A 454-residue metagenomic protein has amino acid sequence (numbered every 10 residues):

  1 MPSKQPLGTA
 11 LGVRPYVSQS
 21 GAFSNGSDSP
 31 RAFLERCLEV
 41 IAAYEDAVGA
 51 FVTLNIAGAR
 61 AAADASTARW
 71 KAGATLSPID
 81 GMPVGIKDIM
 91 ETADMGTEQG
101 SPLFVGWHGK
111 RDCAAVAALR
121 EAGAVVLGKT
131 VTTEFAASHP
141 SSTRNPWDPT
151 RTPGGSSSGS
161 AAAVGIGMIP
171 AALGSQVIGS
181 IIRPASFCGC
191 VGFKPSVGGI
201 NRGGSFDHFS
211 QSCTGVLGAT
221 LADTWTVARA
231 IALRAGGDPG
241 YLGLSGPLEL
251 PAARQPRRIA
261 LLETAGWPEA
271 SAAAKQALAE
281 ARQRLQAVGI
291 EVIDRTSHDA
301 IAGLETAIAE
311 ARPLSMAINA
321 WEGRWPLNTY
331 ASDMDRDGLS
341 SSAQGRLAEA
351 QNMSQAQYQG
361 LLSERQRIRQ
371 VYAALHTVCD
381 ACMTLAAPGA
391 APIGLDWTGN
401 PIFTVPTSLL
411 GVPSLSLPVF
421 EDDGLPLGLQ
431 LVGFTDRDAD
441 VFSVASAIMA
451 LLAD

Functional and structural regions predicted by a protein language model:
M1-R60, A68, Q283, A287-G289 (+1 more regions): An N-terminal boundary/leader segment
L7-G8, I79-Q99, A253-R258, L262 (+3 more regions): Short helix-loop capping/hinge segments that flank enzyme active sites or metal/cofactor-binding pockets
P30-E35, D64, A272-S297, N328-M334 (+1 more regions): Acyltransferase
C37, G81, K87, E121 (+3 more regions): Glycine-rich, small-residue loops and helix-cap segments that act as flexible hinges at active-site edges
A59-A61, R69-P140: Acidic/His- and Gly-rich active-site-bordering loop/insert found across diverse amide/peptide-bond hydrolases
T97-V105, S271, A391-W397: Glycine/threonine-rich flexible loop motifs
R111-I231, S408-L409, P413-E421, P426-G428: Short glycine/serine-rich loop segments
K194-R282, L452-D454: A short helix-breaking turn/cap at a secondary-structure junction
